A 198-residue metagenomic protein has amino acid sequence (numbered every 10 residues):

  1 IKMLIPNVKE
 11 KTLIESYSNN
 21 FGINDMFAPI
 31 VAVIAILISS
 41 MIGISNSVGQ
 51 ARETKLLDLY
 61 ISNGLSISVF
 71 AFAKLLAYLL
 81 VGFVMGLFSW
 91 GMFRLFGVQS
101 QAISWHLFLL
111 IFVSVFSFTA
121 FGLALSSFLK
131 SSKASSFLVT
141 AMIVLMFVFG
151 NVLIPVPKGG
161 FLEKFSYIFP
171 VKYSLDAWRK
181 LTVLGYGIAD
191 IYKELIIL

Functional and structural regions predicted by a protein language model:
I1-S62, S66-G86, G91, F96-S104 (+2 more regions): Transmembrane helix-boundary elements of multi-pass transport/secretion proteins, especially ABC-type permease modules
A32, I44, F108-F112, L162-F165: Hydrophobic alpha-helical transmembrane segments of multi-pass membrane proteins
I34-S39, Q50, G82, S114-T119 (+3 more regions): Transmembrane alpha-helical core positions of polytopic small-molecule transporters
Q50, F93-R94, S126-S127, N151 (+3 more regions): Transmembrane helix-loop junction
L107-S131, M146-N151: Hydrophobic alpha-helical transmembrane segments of polytopic membrane proteins
S132-I168: Transmembrane helix segments
V156-I196: Short hydrophobic, aromatic-rich alpha-helical segments embedded in or entering the lipid bilayer of multi-pass
